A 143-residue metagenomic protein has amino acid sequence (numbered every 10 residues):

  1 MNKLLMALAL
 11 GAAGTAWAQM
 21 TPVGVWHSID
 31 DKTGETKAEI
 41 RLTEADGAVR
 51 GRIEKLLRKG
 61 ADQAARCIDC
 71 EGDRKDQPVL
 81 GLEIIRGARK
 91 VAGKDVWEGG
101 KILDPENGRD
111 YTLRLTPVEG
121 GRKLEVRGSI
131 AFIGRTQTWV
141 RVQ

Functional and structural regions predicted by a protein language model:
L4-A13: Sec-dependent N-terminal signal peptides
G14-A18: Sec/Tat signal peptide C-region and signal peptidase I cleavage site
Q19-V25, G93-G100, R122-E125: Short, hydrophobic/aromatic-rich segments at coil-to-beta transitions
S28-L113: Central antiparallel beta-sheet cores of small beta-barrel/beta-sandwich binding domains
A45, V118-G120: Structural motif
R52, E125-R127: Beta-strand residues in well-ordered beta-sheet regions across diverse protein folds
G121, I130-Q143: Edge beta-strand at a domain terminus
